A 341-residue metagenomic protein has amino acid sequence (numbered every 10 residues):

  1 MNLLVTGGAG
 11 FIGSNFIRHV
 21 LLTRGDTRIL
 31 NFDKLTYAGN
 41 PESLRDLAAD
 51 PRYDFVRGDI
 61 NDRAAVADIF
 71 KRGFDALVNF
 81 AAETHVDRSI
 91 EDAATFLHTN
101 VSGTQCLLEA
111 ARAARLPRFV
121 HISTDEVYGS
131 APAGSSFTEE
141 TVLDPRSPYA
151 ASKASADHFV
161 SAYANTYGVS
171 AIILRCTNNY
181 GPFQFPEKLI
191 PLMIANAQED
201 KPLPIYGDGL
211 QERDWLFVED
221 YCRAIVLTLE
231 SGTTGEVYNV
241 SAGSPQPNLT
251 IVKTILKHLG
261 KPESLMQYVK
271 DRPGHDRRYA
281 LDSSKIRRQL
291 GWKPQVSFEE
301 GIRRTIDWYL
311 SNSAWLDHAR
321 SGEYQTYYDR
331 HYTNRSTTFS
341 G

Functional and structural regions predicted by a protein language model:
M1-N179, R304, Y309-N312, H318-G341: N-terminal Rossmann-like NAD(P)+-binding domain of SDR-like oxidoreductases, especially those catalyzing
L4, F16, G58, P191 (+1 more regions): C-terminal substrate-binding subdomain of Rossmann-fold SDR/epimerase-dehydratase oxidoreductases
I12, A38-G39, A64, Q184 (+2 more regions): Residues that form or flank phosphate/diphosphate-binding pockets in enzymes that use nucleotide phosphates
N40, A49, A133, P182-P186 (+3 more regions): Residue-level signature of the cytosolic catalytic core of signaling kinases
P41-L44, A131-G134, Q184-E187, I251-V252 (+1 more regions): Short aromatic-enriched loop/helix-cap "lid" or pocket-rim segments at secondary-structure transitions that line
V120, G129-A133, G168, Q184 (+2 more regions): Proline-centered turn/helix-capping motifs that create local helix->coil transitions or kinks
P145-S152, C176, P182, P186 (+2 more regions): The catalytic Tyr-centered alpha-helix of NAD(P)H-dependent dehydrogenases
S155, F159, Y163, M193 (+2 more regions): Hydrophobic alpha-helix immediately C-terminal to the catalytic Tyr-X-X-X-Lys motif of short-chain
